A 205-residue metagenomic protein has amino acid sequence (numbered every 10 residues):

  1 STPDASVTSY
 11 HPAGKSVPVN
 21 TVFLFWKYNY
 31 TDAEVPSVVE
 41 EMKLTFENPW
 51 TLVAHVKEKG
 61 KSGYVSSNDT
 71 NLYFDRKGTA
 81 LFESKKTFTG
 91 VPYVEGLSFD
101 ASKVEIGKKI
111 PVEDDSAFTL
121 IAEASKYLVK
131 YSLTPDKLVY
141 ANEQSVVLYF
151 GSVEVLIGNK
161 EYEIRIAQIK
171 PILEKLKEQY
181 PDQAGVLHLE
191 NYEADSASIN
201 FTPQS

Functional and structural regions predicted by a protein language model:
T2-V19, L24-T31, S37-S205: Charged, solvent-exposed interaction patches on well-folded alpha/beta domains that mediate macromolecular contacts
